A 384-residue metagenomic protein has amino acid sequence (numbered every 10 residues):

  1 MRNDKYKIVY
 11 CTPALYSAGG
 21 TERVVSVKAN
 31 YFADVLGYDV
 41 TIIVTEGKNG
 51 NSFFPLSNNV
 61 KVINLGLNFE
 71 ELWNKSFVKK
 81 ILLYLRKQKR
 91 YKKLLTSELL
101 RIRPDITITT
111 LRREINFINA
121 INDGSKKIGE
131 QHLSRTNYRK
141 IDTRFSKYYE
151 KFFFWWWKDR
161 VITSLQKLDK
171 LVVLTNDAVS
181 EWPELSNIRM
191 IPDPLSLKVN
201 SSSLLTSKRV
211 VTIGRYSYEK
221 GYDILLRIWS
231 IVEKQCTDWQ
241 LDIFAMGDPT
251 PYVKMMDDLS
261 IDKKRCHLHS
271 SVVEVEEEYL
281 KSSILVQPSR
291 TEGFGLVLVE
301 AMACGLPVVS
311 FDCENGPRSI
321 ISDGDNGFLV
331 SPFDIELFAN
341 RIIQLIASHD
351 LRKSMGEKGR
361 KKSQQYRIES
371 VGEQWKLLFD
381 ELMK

Functional and structural regions predicted by a protein language model:
G19-V27, K208, T212-I231, T250 (+1 more regions): A conserved mid-protein helix/loop that constitutes part of the nucleotide-sugar donor-binding site
I42-G50, I213, Q240-V253: Glycosyltransferase donor-sugar binding loop
K93-E98, R135, E150-K170: Membrane-proximal helix-turn-helix segments that form the acceptor-binding/catalytic region of lipid-linked
I106-I108, I121-I141, K151, V172: Active-site proximal beta-strand in glycosyltransferases
D177, P194: Carbohydrate-associated surface elements
S271, R290: Aromatic "clamp/platform" in nucleotide-sugar-dependent glycosyltransferases that forms part of the donor/acceptor
P307-F311: Short hydrophobic beta-strand element within catalytic cores of glycosyltransferases and related nucleotide-activated
S322-G324, F328-I335, Q344-D350, Q364: Conserved acidic donor-binding segment of nucleotide-sugar-dependent glycosyltransferases
